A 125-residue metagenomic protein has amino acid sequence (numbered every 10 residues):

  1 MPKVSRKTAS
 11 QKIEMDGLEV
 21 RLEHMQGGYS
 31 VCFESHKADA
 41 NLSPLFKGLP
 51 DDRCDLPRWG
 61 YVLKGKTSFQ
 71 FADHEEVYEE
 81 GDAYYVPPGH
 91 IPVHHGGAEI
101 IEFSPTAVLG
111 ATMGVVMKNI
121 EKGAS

Functional and structural regions predicted by a protein language model:
V4, V20-L22, F33, W59 (+3 more regions): Conserved hydrophobic/aromatic beta-strand scaffold that supports enzyme active sites
S10, L45-R53, N119: Vicinal oxygen chelate
E14-P50: A short glycine-rich, His/Asp/Glu-containing loop-to-beta-strand
Q26-G27, Q70-H74, H95-G97: Short strand-coil-strand connectors
D51-F69: Short, conserved beta-strand element in jelly-roll/cupin
F71-H90: Short acidic-glycine-tyrosine-enriched beta hairpin
P88-M113: Ligand-binding loop in jelly-roll beta-barrel domains
G114-S125: Glycine- and charge-enriched low-complexity intrinsically disordered segments
